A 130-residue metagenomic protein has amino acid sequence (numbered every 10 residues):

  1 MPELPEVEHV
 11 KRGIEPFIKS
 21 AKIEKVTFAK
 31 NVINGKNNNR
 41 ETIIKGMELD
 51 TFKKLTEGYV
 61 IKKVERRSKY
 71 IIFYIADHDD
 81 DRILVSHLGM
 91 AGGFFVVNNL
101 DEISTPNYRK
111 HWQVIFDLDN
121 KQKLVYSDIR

Functional and structural regions predicted by a protein language model:
M1-R130: Acidic, proline/glycine-enriched N-terminal capping motif
